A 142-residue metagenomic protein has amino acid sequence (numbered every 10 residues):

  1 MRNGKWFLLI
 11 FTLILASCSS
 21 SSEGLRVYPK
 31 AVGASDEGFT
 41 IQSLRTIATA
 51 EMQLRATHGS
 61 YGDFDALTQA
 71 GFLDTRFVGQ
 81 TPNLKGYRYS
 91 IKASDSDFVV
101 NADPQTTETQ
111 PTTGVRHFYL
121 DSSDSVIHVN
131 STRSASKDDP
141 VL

Functional and structural regions predicted by a protein language model:
M1-F7: Bacterial N-terminal signal peptides that target proteins for export
T12, S123-I127: Short secondary-structure subsegments characteristic of cysteine-rich extracellular domains
I14-S17: C-terminal motif of bacterial Sec signal peptides marking the signal peptidase cleavage site
S19-S22: Bacterial signal peptide processing site
R26-K30, T49-G114, S122-S123, P140-L142: Extracellular/periplasmic head regions of type IV pilus-like filament subunits
G33-L44: Membrane-proximal amphipathic alpha-helices that sit immediately adjacent to an N-terminal transmembrane/signal-anchor
S131-L142: Short, low-complexity, Pro/Ser/Thr/Gly-rich segments in the mature regions of secreted, periplasmic
